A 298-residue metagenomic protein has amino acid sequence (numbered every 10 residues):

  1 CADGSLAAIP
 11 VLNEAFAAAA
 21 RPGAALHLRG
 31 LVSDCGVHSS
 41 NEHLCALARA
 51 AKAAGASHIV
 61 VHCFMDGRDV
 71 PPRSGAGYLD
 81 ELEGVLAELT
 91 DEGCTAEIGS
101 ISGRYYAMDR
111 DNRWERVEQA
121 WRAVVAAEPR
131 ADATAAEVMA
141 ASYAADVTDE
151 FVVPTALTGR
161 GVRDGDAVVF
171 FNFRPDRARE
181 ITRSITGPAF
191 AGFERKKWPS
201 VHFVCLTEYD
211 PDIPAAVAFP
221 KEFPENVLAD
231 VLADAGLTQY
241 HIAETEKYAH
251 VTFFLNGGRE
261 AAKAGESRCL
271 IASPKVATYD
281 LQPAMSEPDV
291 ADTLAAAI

Functional and structural regions predicted by a protein language model:
C1-I298: Feature captures the catalytic ectodomains and active-site-proximal regions of enzymes that hydrolyze or transfer
